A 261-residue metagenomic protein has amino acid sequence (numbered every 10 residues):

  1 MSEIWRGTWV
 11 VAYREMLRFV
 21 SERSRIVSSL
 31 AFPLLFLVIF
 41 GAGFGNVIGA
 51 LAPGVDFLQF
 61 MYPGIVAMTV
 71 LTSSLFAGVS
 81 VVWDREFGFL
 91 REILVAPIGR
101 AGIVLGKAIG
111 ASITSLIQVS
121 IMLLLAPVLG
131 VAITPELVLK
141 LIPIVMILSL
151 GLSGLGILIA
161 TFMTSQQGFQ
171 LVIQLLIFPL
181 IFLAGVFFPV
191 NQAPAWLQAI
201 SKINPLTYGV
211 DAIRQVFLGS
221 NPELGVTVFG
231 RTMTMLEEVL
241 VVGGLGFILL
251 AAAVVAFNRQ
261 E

Functional and structural regions predicted by a protein language model:
M1-F32: Aromatic- and glycine-rich beta-strand/loop motifs that create alpha-glucan
W5-Y13, V186-T227, L236: Short hydrophobic, aromatic-rich alpha-helical segments embedded in or entering the lipid bilayer of multi-pass
V11, S29-L30, M61, I65 (+8 more regions): Residue-level recognition of transmembrane alpha-helices in multi-pass small-molecule transporters/permeases
P33-F40, F57-L129, G156, I181: Hydrophobic alpha-helical transmembrane segments of multi-pass membrane transport proteins
F40-G49, T72, A126-T134, M163-S165 (+3 more regions): Short helix-capping/hinge motifs at transmembrane helix termini and TM-loop junctions
F40-I48, G151, A160-D211: Transmembrane helix segments
G41-A42, R214-E261: Alpha-helical transmembrane segments of multi-pass membrane transporters/translocases
R100-L175, R231-V254: Alpha-helical transmembrane segments and their short interhelical loops
